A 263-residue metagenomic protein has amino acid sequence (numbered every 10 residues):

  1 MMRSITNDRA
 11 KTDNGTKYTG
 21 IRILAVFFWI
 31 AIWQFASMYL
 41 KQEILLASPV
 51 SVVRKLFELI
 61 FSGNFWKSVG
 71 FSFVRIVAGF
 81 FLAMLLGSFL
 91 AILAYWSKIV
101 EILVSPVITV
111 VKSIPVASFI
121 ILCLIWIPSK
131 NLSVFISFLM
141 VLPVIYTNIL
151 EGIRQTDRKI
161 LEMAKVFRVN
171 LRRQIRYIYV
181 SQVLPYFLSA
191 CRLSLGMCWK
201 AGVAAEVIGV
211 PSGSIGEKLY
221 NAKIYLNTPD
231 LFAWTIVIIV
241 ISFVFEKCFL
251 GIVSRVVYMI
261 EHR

Functional and structural regions predicted by a protein language model:
M1-A25, K247-R263: Transmembrane alpha-helical segments of polytopic membrane transport and secretion proteins
M38-F81: Periplasmic/extracellular loop-to-transmembrane helix junction in inner-membrane transport proteins
A78-I108: Transmembrane-helix boundary motif in ABC transporter permease subunits
K98, S189, A233-R263: C-terminal transmembrane helix and the adjacent membrane-cytosol boundary/short C-terminal tail of inner/organellar
T109-V144, E151-G152: Generic hydrophobic transmembrane alpha-helix motif, especially the helices
F135, L139, R172-A204, A233: Transmembrane alpha-helices
E151-F187, L219: Short cytoplasmic-facing helical segments at TM-TM junctions of multi-pass membrane proteins
A190-V240: Non-cytoplasmic
